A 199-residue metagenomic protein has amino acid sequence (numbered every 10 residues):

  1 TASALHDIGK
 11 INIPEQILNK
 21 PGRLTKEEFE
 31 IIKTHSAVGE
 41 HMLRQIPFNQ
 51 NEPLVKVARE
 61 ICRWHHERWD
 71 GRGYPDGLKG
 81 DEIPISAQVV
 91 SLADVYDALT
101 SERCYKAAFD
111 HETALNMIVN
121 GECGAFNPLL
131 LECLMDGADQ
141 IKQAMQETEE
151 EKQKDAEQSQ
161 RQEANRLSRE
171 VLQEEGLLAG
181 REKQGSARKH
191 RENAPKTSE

Functional and structural regions predicted by a protein language model:
T1-E199: Histidine- and acidic-residue-rich, metal-dependent catalytic cores
